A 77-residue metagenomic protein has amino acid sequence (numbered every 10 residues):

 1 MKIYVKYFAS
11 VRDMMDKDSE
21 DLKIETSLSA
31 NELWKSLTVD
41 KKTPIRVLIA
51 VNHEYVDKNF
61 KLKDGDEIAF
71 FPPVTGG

Functional and structural regions predicted by a protein language model:
M1-T75: Ubiquitin-like/PB1-type beta-grasp interaction modules and other compact soluble beta-rich domains
